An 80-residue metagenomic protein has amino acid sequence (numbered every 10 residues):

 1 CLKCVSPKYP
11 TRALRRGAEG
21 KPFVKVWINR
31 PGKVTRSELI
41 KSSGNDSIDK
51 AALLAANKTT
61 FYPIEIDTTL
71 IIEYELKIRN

Functional and structural regions predicted by a protein language model:
C1-K25, K50-N80: Short proline/glycine- and basic residue-enriched helix-capping loop/turn segments at helix->loop/beta transitions
T11, K41-S47: A short acidic/small-residue loop/turn micro-motif
K25, I40-K41: Solvent-exposed beta-strand motifs enriched in subsets of small alpha/beta binding domains, especially certain
